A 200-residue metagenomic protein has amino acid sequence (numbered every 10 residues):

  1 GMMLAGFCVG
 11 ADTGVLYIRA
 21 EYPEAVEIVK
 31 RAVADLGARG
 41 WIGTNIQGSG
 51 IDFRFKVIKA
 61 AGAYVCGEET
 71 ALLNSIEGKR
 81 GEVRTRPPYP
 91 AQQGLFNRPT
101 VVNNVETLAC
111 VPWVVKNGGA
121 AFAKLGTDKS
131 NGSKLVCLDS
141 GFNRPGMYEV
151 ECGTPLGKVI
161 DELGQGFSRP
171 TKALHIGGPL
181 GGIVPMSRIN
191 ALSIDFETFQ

Functional and structural regions predicted by a protein language model:
G1-A25, F96, N103, A109 (+1 more regions): Internal alpha/beta scaffold segment
G1-A5, C152-S168: Short amphipathic, charge-patterned alpha-helical segments
T13-V33, F55, F167-F199: Terminal amphipathic helices with adjacent charged low-complexity linkers/tails
V26-C152, G164-G166: Hydrophobic alpha-helical positions that pack around
S75-P87, S187-Q200: Active-site loop ensemble at the mouth of alpha/beta enzyme cores that anchors a bound cofactor
R80, L156, G182: Glycine-rich nucleotide phosphate-binding loop and flanking beta-alpha elements of Rossmann-like dinucleotide-binding
